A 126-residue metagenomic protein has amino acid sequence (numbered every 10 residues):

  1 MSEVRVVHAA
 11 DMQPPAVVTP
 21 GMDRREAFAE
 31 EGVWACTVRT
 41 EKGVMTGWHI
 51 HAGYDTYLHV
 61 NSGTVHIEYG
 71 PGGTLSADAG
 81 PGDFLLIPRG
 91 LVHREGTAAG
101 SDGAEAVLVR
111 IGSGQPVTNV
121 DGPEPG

Functional and structural regions predicted by a protein language model:
M1-T37, G47, V117-G126: A short, N-terminal "cap"/entry segment at the start of jelly-roll beta-barrel domains of the cupin/DSBH fold
A35-R39, Y57, F84-L86, L108: Conserved hydrophobic/aromatic beta-strand scaffold that supports enzyme active sites
C36-A52, R89: Conserved short histidine dyad/triad with adjacent acidic residue
M45, Y54-P81: A short beta-strand-loop-beta hairpin characteristic of the jelly-roll/cupin
G47-W48, I67-E68, S76, I87 (+1 more regions): Short beta-strand His + acidic residue motifs that chelate non-heme Fe in jelly-roll/DSBH and cupin folds
E68, D83-L86, G122-P123: A beta-strand edge to alpha-helix "cap/lid" segment located at domain peripheries
G80-P81, R89-P116: Ligand-binding loop in jelly-roll beta-barrel domains
